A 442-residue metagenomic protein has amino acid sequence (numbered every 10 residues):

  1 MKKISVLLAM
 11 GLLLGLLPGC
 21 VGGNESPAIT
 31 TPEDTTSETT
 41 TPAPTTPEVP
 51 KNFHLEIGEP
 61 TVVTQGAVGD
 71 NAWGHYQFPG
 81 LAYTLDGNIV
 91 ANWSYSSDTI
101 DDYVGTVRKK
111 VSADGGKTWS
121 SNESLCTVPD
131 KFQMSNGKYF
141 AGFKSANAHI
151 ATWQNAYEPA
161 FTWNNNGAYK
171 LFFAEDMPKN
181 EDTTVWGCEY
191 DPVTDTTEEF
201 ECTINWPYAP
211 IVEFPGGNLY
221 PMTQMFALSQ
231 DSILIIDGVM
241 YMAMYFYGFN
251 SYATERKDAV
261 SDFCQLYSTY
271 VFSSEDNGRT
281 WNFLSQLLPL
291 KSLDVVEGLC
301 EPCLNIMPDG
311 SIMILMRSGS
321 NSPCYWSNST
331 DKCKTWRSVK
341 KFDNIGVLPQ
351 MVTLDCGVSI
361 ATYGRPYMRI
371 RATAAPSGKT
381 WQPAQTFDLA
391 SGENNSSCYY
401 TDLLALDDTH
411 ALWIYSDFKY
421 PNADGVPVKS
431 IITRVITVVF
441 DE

Functional and structural regions predicted by a protein language model:
M1-S5: Positively charged n-region of N-terminal signal peptides that target proteins for export
L7, C20-G23, A82, E393: A generic structural micro-environment signature that highlights single residues at secondary-structure boundaries
L7-A9, P32, F214: Compositionally biased, intrinsically disordered low-complexity segments
A9-L16: Bacterial N-terminal signal peptides
L17-K51: Bacterial Sec-dependent N-terminal signal peptides
P47-E442: Asp-box/BNR beta-propeller blade signature and adjacent active/binding-site loops in extracellular glycan-interacting
